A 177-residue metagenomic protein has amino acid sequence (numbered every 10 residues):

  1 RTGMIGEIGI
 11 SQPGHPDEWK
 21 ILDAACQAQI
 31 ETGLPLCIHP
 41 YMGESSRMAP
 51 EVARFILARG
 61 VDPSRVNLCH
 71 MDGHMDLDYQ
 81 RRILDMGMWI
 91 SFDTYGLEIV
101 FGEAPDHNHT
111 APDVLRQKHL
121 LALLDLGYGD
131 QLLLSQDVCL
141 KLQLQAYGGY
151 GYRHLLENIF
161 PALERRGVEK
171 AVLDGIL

Functional and structural regions predicted by a protein language model:
R1-P35, W89, Y95-G96, D106-H109: Active-site gating/metal-coordination segments in enzymes
Q29, I90, D137, L173: Divalent metal-coordination and catalytic microenvironments
T32-P35, I56-S64, R82-S91, D130: Glycine-enriched alpha-helix->loop->beta-strand junction motifs that scaffold or abut catalytic
L34, I38-G60: Glycine- and Gly-Pro-enriched alpha-helical subdomains that act as flexible, kink-prone "lid/hinge" or packing modules
P35-M42, R65-G73: Catalytic beta/alpha-barrel core
H39, F92-T94, G127-G149: Short acidic/histidine-rich active-site segments
S46-R54, L77-D85, V100-Q117, Q136-E157: Histidine/acidic-residue-rich catalytic or RNA/ligand-binding cores of hydrolases and nuclease-related proteins
H154-L177: Mid-to-C-terminal alpha-helical segments outside catalytic/metal-binding sites
